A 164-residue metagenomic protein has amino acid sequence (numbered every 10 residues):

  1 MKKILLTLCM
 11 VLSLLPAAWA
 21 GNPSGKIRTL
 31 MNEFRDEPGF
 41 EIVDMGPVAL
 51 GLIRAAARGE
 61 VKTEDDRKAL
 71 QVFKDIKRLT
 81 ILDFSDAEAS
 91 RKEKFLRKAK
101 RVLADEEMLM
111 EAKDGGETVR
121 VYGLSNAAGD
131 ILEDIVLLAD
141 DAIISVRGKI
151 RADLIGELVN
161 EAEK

Functional and structural regions predicted by a protein language model:
M1-I4: Positively charged n-region of N-terminal signal peptides that target proteins for export
T7-L15: Bacterial N-terminal signal peptides
P16-N22: Sec/Tat signal peptide C-region and signal peptidase I cleavage site
P23-A87, K92: Early exported N-terminus immediately downstream of N-terminal targeting peptides
I27, I143-K164: C-terminal partner/receptor-binding element of secreted or periplasmic proteins
S90-A104, R147, E157-V159: Surface-exposed flexible segments
L96-S125: Short Gly/Thr-rich strand-loop-strand
Y122-A152: A short, solvent-exposed beta-edge/loop patch
